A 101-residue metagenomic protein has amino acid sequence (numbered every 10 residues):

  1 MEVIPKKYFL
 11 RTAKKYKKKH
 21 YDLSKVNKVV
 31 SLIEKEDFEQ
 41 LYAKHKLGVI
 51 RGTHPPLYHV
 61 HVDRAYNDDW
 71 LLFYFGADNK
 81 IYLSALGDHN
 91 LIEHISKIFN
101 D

Functional and structural regions predicted by a protein language model:
M1-L32: Arg/Lys-rich, positively charged N-terminal/basic patches that mediate binding to nucleic acids
E2, L57, K80: A residue-level signal for beta-strand positions that form part of recognition/binding surfaces within mature
Y8, P55, D88: Residues that form or immediately flank small-molecule/cofactor binding pockets and catalytic motifs
F9, Y16, Y58, F73-Y74: Aromatic side chains
Y21, V62-D101: Enriched for short, Lys/Arg-rich terminal
N27, K44, D68-D69: A structure-centric signal for secondary-structure junctions around beta-strands
K35-A65: A short, surface-exposed loop/turn module that caps and links secondary-structure elements
